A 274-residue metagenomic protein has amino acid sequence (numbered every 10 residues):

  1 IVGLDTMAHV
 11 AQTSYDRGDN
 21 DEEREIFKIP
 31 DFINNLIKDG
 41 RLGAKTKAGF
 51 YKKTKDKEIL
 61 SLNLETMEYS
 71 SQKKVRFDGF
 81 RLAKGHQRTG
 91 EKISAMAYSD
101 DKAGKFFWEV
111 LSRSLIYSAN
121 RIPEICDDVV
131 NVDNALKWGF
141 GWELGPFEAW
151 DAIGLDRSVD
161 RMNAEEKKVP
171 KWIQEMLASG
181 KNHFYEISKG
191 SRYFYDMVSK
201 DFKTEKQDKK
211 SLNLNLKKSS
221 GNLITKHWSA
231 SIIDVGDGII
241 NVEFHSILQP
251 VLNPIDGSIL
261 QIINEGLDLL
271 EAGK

Functional and structural regions predicted by a protein language model:
I1-K274: N-terminal glycine-rich phosphate-binding loop for ADP-containing cofactors
